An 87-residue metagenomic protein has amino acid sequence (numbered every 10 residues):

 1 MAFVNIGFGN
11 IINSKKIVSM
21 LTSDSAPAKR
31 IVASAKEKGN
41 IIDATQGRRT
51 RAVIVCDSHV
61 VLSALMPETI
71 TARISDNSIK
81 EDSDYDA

Functional and structural regions predicted by a protein language model:
M1-E37, I42-R51, V55-L62: Positively charged
V53-A87: C-terminal structural segments of small proteins and small subunits
